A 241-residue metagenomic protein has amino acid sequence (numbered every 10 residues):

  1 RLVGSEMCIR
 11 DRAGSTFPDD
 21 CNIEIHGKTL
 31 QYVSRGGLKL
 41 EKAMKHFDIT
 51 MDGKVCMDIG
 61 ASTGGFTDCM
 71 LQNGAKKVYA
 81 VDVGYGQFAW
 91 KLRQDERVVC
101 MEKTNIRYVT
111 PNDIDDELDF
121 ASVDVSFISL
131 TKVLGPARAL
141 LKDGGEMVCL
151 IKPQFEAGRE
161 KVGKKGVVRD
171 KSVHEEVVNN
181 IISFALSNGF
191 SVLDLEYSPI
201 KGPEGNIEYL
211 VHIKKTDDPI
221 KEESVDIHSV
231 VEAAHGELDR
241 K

Functional and structural regions predicted by a protein language model:
L2-I9: Short, small-residue-biased leader/transition segments that mark boundaries at the very start of proteins
D52-S62: Conserved class I S-adenosyl-L-methionine
T63-G74: Conserved SAM-binding loop of SAM-dependent methyltransferases across substrates and taxa, primarily the Class I
K76-Y79: Short beta-strand element of Class I
V81-I128, K132: S-adenosyl-L-methionine
T131-E146: A short glycine-rich, Lys/Arg-flanked "PGG" loop and its adjoining helix->strand segment in the class I
P153-R169: Short, glycine-/aromatic-enriched active-site segment of Class I SAM-dependent methyltransferases
I207-K241: Flexible, glycine-/basic-rich loop-and-beta segments that form/coincide with the SAM-dependent methyltransferase
